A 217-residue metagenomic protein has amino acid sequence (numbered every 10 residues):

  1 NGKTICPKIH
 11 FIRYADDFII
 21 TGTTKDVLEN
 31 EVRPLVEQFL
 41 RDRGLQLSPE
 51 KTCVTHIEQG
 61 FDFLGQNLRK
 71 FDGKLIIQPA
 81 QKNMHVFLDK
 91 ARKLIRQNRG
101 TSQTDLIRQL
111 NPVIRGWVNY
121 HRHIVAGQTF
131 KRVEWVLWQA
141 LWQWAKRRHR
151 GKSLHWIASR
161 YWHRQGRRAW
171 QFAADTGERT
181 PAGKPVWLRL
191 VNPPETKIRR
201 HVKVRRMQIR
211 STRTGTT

Functional and structural regions predicted by a protein language model:
N1-T217: Non-catalytic terminal/accessory segments
